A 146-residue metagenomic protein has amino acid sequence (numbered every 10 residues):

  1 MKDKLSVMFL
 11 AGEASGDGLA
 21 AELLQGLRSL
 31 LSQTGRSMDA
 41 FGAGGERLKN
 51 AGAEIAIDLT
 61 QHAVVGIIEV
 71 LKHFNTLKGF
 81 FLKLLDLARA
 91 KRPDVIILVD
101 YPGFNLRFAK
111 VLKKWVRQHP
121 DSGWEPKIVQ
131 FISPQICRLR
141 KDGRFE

Functional and structural regions predicted by a protein language model:
L5-E146: Active-site and donor-binding regions of nucleotide-sugar-utilizing enzymes
